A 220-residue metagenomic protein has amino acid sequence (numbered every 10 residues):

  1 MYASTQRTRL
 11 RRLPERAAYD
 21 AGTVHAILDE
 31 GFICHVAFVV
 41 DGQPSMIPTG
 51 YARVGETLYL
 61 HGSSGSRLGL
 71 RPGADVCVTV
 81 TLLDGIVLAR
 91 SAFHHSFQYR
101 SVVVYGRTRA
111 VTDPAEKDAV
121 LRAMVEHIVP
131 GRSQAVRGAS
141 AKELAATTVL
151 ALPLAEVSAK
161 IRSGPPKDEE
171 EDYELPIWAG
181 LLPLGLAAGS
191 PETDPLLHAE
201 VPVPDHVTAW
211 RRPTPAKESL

Functional and structural regions predicted by a protein language model:
M1-R7, T112, E116-L220: C-terminal edge-of-domain segments
S4-Y59, G69: An N-terminal domain-cap segment
I33-C34, G73-V76, T147-V149: Short, surface-exposed beta-edge/turn micro-motifs
H35-V39, R90-A92, T108-D113, S133-S140: Short helix-to-loop capping/linker segments positioned immediately adjacent to catalytic or ligand/cofactor-binding
D41-Q43, S96-R100, L144: A generic structural micro-feature
Y51, G106-T108, L150, L154: A structural signal for short, well-ordered beta-strand segments
T57-Y59, C77, A151: General beta-strand recognition
S64-A123: Short, structured beta-strand-loop surface elements
